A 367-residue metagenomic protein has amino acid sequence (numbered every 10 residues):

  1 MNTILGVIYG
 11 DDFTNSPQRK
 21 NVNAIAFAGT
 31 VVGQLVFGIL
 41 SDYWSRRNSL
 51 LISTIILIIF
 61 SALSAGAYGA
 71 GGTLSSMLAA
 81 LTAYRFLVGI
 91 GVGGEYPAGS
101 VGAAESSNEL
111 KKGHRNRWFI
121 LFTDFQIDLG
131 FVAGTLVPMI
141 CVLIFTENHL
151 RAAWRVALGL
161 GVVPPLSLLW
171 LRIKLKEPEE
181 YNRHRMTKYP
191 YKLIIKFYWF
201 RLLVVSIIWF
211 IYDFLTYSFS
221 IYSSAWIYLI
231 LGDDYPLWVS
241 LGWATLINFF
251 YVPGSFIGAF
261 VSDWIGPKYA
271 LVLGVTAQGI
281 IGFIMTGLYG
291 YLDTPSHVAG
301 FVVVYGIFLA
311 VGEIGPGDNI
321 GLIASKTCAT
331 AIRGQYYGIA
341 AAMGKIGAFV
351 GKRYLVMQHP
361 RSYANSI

Functional and structural regions predicted by a protein language model:
M1-I367: Transmembrane-helix signature of 12-pass secondary carriers
